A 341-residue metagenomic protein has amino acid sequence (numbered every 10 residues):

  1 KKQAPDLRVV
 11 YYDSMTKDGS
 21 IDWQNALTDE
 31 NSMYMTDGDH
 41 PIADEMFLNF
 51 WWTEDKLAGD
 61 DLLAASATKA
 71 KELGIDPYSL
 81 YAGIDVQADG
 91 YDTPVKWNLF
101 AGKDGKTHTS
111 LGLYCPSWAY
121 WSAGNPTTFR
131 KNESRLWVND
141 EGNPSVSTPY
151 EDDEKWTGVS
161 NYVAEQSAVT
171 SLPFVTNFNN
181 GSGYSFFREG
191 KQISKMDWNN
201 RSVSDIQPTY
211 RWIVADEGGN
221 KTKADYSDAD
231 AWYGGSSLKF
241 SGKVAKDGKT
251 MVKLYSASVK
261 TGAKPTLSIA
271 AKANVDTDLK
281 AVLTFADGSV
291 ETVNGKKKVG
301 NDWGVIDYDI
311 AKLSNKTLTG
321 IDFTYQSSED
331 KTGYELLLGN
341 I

Functional and structural regions predicted by a protein language model:
K1-N31, A43-E54, L80: Aromatic-lined carbohydrate-recognition surfaces of secreted/lumenal glycan-active proteins
K56-D85: Glycoside hydrolase catalytic-domain groove-lining segments
P77-K221: Substrate-binding cleft of secreted/luminal carbohydrate-active enzymes
N220-K253: Short carbohydrate-recognition loop motifs
L238, T250-L279, G304-I310, I341: Extra-cytoplasmic beta-strand recognition segments
T277-G288: Short, surface-exposed beta-strand/strand-loop-strand elements in extracellular ectodomains
D287-L318, S328-K331: Extracellular carbohydrate recognition and processing domains and analogous Trp-centered ligand-binding platforms
S327-I341: Exposed low-complexity, polar/acidic, P/S/T/G-rich flexible segments that act as propeptides, protease-susceptible
